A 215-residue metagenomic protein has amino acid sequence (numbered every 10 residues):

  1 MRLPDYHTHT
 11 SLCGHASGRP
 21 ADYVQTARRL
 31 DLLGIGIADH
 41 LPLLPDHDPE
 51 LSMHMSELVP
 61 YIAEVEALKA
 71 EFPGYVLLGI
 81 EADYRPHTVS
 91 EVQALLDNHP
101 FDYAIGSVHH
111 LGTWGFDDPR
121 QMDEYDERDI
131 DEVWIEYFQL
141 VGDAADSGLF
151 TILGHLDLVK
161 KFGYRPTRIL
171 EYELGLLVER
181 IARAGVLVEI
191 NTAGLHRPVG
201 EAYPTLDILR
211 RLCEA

Functional and structural regions predicted by a protein language model:
M1-P86, K160-L177, T192-H196, E201: An N-terminally biased module of ancient metal coordination in phosphate/nucleic-acid-related enzymes
M1-R2, D31-G34, F72-L78, H99-D102 (+2 more regions): Short, well-ordered coil/turn segments that N-cap beta-strands
L12-G14, H99, S107-E214: Domain-core and long-helix interface of multi-subunit machines
A16-T26, H87-L95, E136-A144: Short, acidic/polar
A67-L77, E81-G115, R120-E124, I130: Active-site gating/metal-coordination segments in enzymes
